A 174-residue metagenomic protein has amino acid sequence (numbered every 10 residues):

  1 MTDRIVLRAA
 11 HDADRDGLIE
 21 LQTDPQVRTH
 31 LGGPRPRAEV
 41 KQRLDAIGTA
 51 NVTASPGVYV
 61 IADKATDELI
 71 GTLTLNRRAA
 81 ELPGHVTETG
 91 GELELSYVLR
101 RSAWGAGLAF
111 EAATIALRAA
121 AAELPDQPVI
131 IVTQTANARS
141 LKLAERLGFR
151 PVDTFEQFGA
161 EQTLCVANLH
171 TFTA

Functional and structural regions predicted by a protein language model:
M1-S102, I115-A119, E123, V132-Q134 (+1 more regions): GNAT-family acyltransferases
V98, E111, R139: Short alpha-helical segment within the catalytic ATP-binding CA
G105-F110: Glycine-rich acyl-CoA binding loop
Q127-V129: Short, basic (Lys/Arg/His-rich) helix/loop patches that form interaction surfaces in the mid-to-C-terminal regions
I131-L141: Conserved beta-strand-loop-alpha-helix junction that forms the acyl-donor binding cleft
A144: Conserved active-site tyrosine of GNAT-family acetyltransferases
